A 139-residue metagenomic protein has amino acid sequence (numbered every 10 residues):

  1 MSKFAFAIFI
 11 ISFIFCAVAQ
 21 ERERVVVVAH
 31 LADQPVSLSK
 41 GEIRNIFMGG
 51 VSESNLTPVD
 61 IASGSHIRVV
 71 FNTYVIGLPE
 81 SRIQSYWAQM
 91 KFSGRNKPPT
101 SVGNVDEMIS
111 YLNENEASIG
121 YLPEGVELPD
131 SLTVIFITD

Functional and structural regions predicted by a protein language model:
F4-I14: Sec-dependent N-terminal signal peptides
Q20-D139: Flexible loop/hinge segments at secondary-structure junctions
